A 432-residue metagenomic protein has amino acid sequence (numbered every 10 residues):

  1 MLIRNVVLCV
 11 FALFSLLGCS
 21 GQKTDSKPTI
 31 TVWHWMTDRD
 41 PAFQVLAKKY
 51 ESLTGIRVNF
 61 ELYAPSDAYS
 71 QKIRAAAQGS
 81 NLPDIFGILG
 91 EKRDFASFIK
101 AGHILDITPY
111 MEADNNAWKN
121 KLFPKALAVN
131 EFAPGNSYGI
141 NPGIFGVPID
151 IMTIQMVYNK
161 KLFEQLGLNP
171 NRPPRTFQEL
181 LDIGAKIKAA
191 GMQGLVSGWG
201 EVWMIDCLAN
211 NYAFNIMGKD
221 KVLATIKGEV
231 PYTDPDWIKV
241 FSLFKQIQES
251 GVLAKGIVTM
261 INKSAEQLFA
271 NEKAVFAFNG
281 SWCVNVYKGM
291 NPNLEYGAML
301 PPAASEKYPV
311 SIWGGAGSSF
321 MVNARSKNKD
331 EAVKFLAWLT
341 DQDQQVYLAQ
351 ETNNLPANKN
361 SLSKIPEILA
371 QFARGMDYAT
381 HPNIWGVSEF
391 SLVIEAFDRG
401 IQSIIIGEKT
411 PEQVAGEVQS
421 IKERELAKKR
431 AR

Functional and structural regions predicted by a protein language model:
M1-T31, S52, E423, A427-R432: Short, low-complexity disordered leader/linker segments with a strong preference for bacterial N-terminal type II
S26-T37, I56-L62, I85, F145: Short, well-ordered beta-strand elements
D38, F123-K125, G139, P292 (+3 more regions): Long, aromatic- and glycine/proline-rich binding clefts that accommodate carbohydrate-like moieties
K48, R57, A75-G79, L162-L166 (+4 more regions): Extracytoplasmic/periplasmic substrate-recognition and gating elements
K49-V129, Q165-G167, L268, F276 (+2 more regions): Extracytoplasmic "Venus flytrap"/periplasmic binding protein-like
R93-Q155, L181, L208, G297 (+1 more regions): Hinge/lid segment of periplasmic solute-binding proteins
P134-I149, I154-M156, Q178-E229, A274: Extracytoplasmic/periplasmic solute-binding protein
D182-I187, I226-V258: Glycine-centered hinge/linker elements that transmit conformational signals in sensory and ligand-binding systems
